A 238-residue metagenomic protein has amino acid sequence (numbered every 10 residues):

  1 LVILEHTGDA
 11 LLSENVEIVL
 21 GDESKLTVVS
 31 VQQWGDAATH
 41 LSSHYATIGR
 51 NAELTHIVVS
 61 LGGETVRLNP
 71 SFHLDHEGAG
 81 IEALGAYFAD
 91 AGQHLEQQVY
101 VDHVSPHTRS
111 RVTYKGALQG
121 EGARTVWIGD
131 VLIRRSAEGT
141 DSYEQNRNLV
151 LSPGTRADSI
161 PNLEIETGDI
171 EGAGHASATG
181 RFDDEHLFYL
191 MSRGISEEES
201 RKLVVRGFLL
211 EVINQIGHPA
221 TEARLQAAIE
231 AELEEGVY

Functional and structural regions predicted by a protein language model:
L1-I195, L209, I213-Y238: Conserved beta-strand/loop scaffold segments within soluble protein domains that form the structured core and edges
